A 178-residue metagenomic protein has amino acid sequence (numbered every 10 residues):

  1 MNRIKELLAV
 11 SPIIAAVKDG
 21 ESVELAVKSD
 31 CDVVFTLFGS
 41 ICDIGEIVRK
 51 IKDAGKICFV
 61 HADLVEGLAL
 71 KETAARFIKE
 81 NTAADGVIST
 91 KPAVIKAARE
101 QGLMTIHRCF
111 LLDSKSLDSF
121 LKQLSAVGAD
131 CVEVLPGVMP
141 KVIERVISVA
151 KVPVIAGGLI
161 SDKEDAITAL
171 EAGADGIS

Functional and structural regions predicted by a protein language model:
M1-F59, E66-L68, A83-A84: Conserved N-terminal beta1-alpha1 strand-loop-helix module at the mouth
N2, F38-G55, G67-E72, S89-L103 (+3 more regions): Active-site-adjacent beta->alpha loops and helix N-cap segments on the catalytic face of soluble alpha/beta enzymes
I13-V17, V34-T36, C58-A62, V87-I88 (+4 more regions): Hydrophobic faces of well-ordered beta-strands that scaffold small-molecule active sites in alpha/beta enzyme cores
V23-A26, T73-I78, K122-A126, K141-A156 (+1 more regions): Catalytic cores of alpha/beta
S29-D30, A54, T82-A83, Q101-G102 (+3 more regions): Short, structured coil segments at secondary-structure junctions
V33-V34, F77-N81, S125-C131: Glycine-rich tight-turn/loop motif centered on a GG-T
L64-N81: Metabolite-binding pocket within alpha/beta catalytic cores that recognizes anionic/polar moieties
